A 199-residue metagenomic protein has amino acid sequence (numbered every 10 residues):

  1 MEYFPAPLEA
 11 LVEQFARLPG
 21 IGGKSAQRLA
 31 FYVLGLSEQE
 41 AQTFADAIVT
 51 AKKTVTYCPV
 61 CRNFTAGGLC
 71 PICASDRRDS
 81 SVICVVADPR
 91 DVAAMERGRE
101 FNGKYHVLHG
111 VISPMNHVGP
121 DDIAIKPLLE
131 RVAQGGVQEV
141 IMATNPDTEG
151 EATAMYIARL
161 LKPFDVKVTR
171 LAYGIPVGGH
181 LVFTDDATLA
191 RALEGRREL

Functional and structural regions predicted by a protein language model:
E2-L8, R17, A30-V92: Cys/His-rich Zn2+-binding cysteine-cluster or related metal-binding knuckle/ribbon modules and their
Y3, L36, E40, N116-P120 (+2 more regions): Catalytic cores of large soluble enzymes that bind and process phosphate-bearing ligands
E9-E13, Q27-F31, Q42, D46 (+6 more regions): Solvent-exposed alpha-helical segments within well-ordered globular domains of core cellular machineries
Q14, L18, L36, A51-T54 (+10 more regions): Conserved, well-folded catalytic cores of nucleic-acid-processing and energy-transducing macromolecular machines
A26, S75-T144: Extended interfacial segments that mediate partner engagement and assembly in macromolecular machines
F44, Y57, L69, D91 (+5 more regions): Glycine-rich, flexible loop/turn motifs
L129-I141, N145-L199: Long C-terminal interaction/binding lobes of large macromolecular proteins
